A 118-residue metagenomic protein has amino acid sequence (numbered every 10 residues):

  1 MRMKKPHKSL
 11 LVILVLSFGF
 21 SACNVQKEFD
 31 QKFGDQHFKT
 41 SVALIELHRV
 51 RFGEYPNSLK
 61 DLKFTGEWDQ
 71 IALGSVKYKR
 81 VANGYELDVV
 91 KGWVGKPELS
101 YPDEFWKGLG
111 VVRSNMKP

Functional and structural regions predicted by a protein language model:
R2-L10: Bacterial N-terminal signal peptides that target proteins for export
S9-F18: Sec-dependent N-terminal signal peptides
F20-A22: C-terminal motif of bacterial Sec signal peptides marking the signal peptidase cleavage site
N24-Q26: Bacterial signal peptide processing site
Q31-K39, E46-P118: Low-complexity, acidic interaction segments enriched in glycine
